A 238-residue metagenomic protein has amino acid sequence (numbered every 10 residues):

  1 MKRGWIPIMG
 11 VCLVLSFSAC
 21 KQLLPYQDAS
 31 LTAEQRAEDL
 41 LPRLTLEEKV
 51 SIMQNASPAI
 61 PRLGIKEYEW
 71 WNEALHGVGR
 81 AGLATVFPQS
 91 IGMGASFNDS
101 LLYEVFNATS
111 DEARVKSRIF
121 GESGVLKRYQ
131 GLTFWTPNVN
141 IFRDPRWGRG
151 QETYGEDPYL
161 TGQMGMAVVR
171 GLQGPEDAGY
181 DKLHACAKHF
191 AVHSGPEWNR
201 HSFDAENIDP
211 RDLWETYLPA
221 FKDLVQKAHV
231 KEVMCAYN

Functional and structural regions predicted by a protein language model:
M1-L24: Bacterial Sec-dependent N-terminal signal peptides
C20-N238: Glycoside hydrolase catalytic-domain context in secreted enzymes
